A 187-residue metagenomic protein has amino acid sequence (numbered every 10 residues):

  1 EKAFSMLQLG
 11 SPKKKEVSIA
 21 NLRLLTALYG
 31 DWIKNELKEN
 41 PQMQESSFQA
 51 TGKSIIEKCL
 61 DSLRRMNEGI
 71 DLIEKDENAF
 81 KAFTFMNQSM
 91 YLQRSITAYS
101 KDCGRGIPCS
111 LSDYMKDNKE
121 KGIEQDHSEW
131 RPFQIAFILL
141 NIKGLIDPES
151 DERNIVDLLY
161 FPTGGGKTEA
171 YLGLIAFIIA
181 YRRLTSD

Functional and structural regions predicted by a protein language model:
E1-L9: Non-catalytic protein-protein interaction scaffold segments in large eukaryotic complex-forming proteins
Q8, K15-I142, I146-P148: Low-complexity, highly charged intrinsically disordered N-terminal segments that act as targeting/localization
A98-K101, S150-R153, Y171-L172, L184: Short, solvent-exposed loop/turn and secondary-structure capping segments
L139-I146, L174-R183: Short, well-ordered amphipathic alpha-helices
D151-V156, F177-D187: Conserved SF1/SF2 helicase motif Ia
E152-I175: Walker A/P-loop
